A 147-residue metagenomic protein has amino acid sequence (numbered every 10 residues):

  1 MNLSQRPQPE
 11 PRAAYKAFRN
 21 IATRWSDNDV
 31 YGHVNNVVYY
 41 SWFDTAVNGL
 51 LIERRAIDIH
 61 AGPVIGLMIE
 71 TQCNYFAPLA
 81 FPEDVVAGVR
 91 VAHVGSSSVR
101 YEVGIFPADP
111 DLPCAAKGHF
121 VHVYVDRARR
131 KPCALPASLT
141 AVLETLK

Functional and structural regions predicted by a protein language model:
N2-A17, P78-F81, A92-K147: HotDog/MaoC-like acyl-thioester-processing domains
N2-E53: Catalytic strand-loop segment that frames the active site of acyl-thioester-processing enzymes
N20-R24, N74, V121: Generic structural detector for well-ordered beta-strands
T23, V34, M68-I69, V94 (+1 more regions): Hydrophobic aliphatic residue packing
L50-V99, P113-G118: Hydrophobic beta-strand-centered segment that forms part of the acyl-chain substrate-binding groove
